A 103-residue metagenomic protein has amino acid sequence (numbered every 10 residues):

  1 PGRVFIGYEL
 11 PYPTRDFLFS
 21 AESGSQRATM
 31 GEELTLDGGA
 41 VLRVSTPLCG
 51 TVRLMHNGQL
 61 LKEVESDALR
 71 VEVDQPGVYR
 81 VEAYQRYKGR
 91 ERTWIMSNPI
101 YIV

Functional and structural regions predicted by a protein language model:
P1-V103: C-terminal functional module detector
